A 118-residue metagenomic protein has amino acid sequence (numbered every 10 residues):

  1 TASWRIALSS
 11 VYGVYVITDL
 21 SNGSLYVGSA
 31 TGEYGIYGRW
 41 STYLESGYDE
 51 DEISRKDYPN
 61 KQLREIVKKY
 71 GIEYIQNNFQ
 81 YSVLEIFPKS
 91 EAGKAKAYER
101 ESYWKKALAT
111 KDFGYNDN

Functional and structural regions predicted by a protein language model:
T1-A7, R55, I72-N118: Boundary/linker segments flanking structured domains
T1-V27, T31: GIY-YIG nuclease catalytic motif and its immediate N-terminal context
S9, L20, Y34-Y37, Y98 (+1 more regions): Generic detection of intrinsically disordered/low-complexity segments and helix-coil linkers/edges
Y12, G23, W40, E101 (+1 more regions): Generic intrinsically disordered, low-complexity segments enriched for polar/acidic and small residues
G13, G47, G114-N118: Glycine-centered flexibility motif
Y15-I17, W40, Y81, W104: Generic structural hydrophobic/aromatic packing signal, biased to beta-strands
E33-E91: Conserved short loop/helix modules at catalytic or binding sites in compact beta-alpha or helix-hairpin-helix contexts
